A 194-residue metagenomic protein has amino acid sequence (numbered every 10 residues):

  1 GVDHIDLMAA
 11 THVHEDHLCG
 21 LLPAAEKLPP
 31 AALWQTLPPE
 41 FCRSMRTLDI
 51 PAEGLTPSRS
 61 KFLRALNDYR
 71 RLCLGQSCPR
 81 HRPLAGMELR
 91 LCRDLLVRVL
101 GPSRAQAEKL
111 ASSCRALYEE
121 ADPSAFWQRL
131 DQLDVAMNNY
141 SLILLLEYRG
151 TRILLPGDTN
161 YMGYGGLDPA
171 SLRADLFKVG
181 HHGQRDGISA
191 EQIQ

Functional and structural regions predicted by a protein language model:
G1, L89-R90, G166-A170, E191: Short amphipathic alpha-helix with an adjacent loop that forms part of the alpha/beta core around
G1-Q35, P169-Q184: Active-site metal-binding motif and surrounding structural segment of the metallo-beta-lactamase
D3, S60, R64-N67, G165 (+2 more regions): Generic alpha-helical secondary structure signal
V13-C19, E40-R43, Q106, N160-G165 (+1 more regions): Active-site environment of divalent metal-dependent phosphoester hydrolases
L18-L154: Flexible, acidic/histidine-containing loops and adjacent segments that form or flank the divalent-metal
A24, Q192-I193: Broad structural signal for hydrophobic residues in well-ordered alpha-helices, predominantly aliphatic
P30, I193-Q194: Proline-aspartate-enriched helix->loop->beta-strand connector
L133-V135, L142-G180: Solvent-exposed soluble domains appended to multi-pass membrane proteins
